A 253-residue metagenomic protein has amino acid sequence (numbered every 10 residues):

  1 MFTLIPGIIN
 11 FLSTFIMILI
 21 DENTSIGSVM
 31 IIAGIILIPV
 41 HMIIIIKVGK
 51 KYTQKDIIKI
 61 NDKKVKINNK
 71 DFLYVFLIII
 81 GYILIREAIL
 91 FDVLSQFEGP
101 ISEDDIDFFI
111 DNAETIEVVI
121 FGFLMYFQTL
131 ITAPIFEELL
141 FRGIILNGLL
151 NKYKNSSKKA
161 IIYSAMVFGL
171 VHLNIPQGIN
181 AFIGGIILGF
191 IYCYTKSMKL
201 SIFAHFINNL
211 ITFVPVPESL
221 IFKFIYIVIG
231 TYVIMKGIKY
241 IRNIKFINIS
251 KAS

Functional and structural regions predicted by a protein language model:
F2-Q54, I101-I106: Alpha-helical transmembrane segments in multi-pass membrane proteins
T3, G7, G34-K47, F76-E87 (+1 more regions): Hydrophobic core of alpha-helical transmembrane segments in multi-pass integral membrane proteins
F11, I162, P176-Y232: Functionally important transmembrane alpha-helices
I18-E22, S95-S102, G148-K158, P217: Membrane interface segments of multi-pass transport proteins and intramembrane proteases
L19, N23-G27, D56-A133, I249 (+1 more regions): Juxtamembrane helix-loop-helix connectors linking adjacent transmembrane helices in multi-pass membrane enzymes
V48-K55, G237-A252: Membrane-interface capping segments at transmembrane-helix boundaries
F136-Y163, F190-L200: Membrane-interface helix/loop boundary segments of multi-pass membrane proteins
S157-H172, F206: Small-polar-interrupted transmembrane alpha-helices in polytopic inner-membrane proteins
